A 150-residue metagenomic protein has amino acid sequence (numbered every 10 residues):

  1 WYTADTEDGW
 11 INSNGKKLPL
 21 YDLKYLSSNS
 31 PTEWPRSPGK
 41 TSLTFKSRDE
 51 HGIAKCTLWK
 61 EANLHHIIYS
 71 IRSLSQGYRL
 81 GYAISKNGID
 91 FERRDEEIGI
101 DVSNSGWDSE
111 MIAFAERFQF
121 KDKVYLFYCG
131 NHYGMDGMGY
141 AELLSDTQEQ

Functional and structural regions predicted by a protein language model:
W1-H51, K60-E110, Q119-Q150: Beta-rich carbohydrate-recognition and catalytic domains
K55-T57, F114-E116: Conserved beta-strand position repeated once per blade in WD40 beta-propeller domains
